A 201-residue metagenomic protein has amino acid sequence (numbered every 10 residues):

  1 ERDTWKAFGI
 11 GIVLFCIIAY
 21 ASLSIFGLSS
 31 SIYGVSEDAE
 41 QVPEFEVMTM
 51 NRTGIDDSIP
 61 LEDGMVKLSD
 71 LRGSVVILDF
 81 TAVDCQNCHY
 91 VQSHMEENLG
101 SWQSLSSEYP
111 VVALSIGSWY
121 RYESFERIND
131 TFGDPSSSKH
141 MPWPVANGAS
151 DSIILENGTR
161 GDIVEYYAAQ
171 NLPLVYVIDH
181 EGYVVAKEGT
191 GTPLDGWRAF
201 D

Functional and structural regions predicted by a protein language model:
E1-D57, A186: N-terminal targeting signals for export/organelle localization
D38-A39, S69-R72, L105-E108, S136-H140 (+1 more regions): Extracellular/periplasmic catalytic domains that process cell-envelope and extracellular macromolecules
F45-V76, G100: A short beta-strand-turn-helix
S74-V76, T81-D84, Y120, N171: Short pre-active-site segment immediately N-terminal to redox-active cysteine/selenocysteine motifs in thiol-based
I77-L78, A113, V175: Hydrophobic beta-strand anchors of alpha/beta hydrolase catalytic cores
H89-M141, S150-I163: Structural microenvironment flanking redox-active thiols in thiol-disulfide oxidoreductases
K139, G148-D201: Thiol/disulfide oxidoreductase modules built on the thioredoxin-like
